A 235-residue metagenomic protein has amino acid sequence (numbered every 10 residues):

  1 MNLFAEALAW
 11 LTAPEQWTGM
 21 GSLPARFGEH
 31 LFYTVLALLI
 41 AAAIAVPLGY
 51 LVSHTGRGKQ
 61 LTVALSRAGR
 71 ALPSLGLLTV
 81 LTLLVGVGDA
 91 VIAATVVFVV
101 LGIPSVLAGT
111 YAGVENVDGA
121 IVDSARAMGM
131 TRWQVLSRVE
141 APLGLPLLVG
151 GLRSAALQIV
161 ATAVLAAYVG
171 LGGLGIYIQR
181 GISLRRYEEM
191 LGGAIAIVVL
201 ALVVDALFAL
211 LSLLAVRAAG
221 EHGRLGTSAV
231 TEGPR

Functional and structural regions predicted by a protein language model:
M1-L38: Periplasmic/extracellular loop-to-transmembrane helix junction in inner-membrane transport proteins
A25-Y33, T82-S105, L145, E189 (+1 more regions): Loop-to-helix entry region at the N-terminal start of transmembrane alpha-helices in multi-pass membrane transporters
V35, W133-L165, G192, I197 (+1 more regions): Transmembrane alpha-helices
A43-L48, A93-V96, V100-V122, L145 (+2 more regions): Membrane-embedded alpha-helices of multi-pass transport/permease systems
L48-L81, F98, A108-E115: Cytoplasmic-entry segments and transmembrane alpha-helices of multi-pass inner-membrane transporters
G56, A112-E115, G119, G192-R235: C-terminal transmembrane helix and the adjacent membrane-cytosol boundary/short C-terminal tail of inner/organellar
L83-L84, T162-L191, I195-I197, V216 (+1 more regions): Glycine-rich helix-loop "coupling/hinge" segments at transmembrane-helix boundaries in multipass transporters
G109-L148, L174, I178: Short cytoplasmic-facing helical segments at TM-TM junctions of multi-pass membrane proteins
